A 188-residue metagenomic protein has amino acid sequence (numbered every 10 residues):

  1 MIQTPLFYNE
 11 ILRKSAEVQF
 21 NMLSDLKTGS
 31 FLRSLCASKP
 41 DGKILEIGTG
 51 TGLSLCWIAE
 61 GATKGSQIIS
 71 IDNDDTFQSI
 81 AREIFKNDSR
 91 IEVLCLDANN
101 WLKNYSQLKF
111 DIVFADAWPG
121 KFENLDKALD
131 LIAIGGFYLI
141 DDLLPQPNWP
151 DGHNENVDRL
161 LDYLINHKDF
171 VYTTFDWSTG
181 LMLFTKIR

Functional and structural regions predicted by a protein language model:
M1-I112, P119-L139, L143-R188: A short alpha-helical cap/connector motif
